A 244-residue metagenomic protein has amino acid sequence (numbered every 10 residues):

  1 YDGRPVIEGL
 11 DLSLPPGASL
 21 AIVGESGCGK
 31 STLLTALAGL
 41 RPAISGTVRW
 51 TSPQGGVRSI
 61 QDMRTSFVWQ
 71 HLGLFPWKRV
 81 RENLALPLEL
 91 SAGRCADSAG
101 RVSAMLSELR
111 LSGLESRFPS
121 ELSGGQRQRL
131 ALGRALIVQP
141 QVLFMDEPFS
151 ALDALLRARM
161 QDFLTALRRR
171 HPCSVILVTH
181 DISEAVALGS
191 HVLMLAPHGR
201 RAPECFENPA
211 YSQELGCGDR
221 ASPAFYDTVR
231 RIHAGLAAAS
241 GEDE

Functional and structural regions predicted by a protein language model:
V23-E25: The feature captures the beta-strand-to-loop junction immediately N-terminal to the Walker
A38: Helix-to-loop junction immediately C-terminal to a conserved catalytic motif
G46-I60: Conserved ABC transporter NBD signature motif
R81-E89, A99: Short helical segment in ABC ATPase nucleotide-binding domains corresponding to the A-loop/adjacent helical element
R117-S120, V138: Conserved signature/switch motifs of ABC ATPase nucleotide-binding domains
L132: Hydrophobic anchor residue at the start of the ABC signature
L143-D146: Catalytic Walker B motif of ABC-type/P-loop ATPase nucleotide-binding domains
